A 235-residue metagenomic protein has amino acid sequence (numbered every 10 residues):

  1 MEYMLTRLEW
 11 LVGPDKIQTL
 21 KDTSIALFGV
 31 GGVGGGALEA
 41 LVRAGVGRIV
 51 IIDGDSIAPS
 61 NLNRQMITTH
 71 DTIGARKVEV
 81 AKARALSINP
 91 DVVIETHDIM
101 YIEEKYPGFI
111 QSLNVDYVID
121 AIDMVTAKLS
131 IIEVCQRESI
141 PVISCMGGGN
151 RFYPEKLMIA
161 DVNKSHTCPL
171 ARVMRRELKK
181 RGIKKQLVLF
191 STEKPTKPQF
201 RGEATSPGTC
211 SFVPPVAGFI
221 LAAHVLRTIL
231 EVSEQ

Functional and structural regions predicted by a protein language model:
M1-I25: N-terminal charged helix/coil linker that caps or initiates catalytic domains
L27-G29, I52: Conserved N-terminal Rossmann-fold NAD(P)-binding element of oxidoreductases
V33-G34: Hydrophobic/small residue at the entry helix of a nucleotide-binding pocket
V42-R48, R137: Conserved S-adenosyl-L-methionine
V46-N89: Glycine-rich phosphate-binding loop and adjoining beta1-alpha1-beta2 segment of Rossmann-like nucleotide-binding folds
D98-Y106: Conserved SAM/SAH-binding loop
Q111-Y117, I122-A127, V134-E138, V142 (+2 more regions): Glycine-rich phosphate/adenylate-binding loop
